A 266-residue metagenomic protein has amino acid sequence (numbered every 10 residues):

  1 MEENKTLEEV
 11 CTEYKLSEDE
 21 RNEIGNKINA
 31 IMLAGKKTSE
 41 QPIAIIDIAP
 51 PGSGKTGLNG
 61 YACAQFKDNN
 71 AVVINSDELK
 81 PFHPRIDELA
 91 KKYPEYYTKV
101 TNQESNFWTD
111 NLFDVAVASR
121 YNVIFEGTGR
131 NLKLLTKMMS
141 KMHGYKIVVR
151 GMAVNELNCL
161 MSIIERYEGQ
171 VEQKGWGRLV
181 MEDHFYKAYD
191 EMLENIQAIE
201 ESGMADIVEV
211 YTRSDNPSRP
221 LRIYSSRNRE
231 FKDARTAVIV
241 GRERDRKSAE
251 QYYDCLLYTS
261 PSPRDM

Functional and structural regions predicted by a protein language model:
E9-L33: N-terminal pre-Walker A segment at the start of P-loop NTPase domains
G35-Q41: Phosphate-binding P-loop
P51: The conserved Walker
K55: Conserved lysine of the Walker
L58: Hydrophobic positions on the alpha1 helix immediately C-terminal to the Walker A/P-loop
F82-E126: Conserved nucleotide-sensing/catalytic segment adjacent to the nucleotide-binding pocket in NTP-handling enzymes
G129-E200: Replace "adjacent to P-loop NTPase cores in ATP/GTP-dependent enzymes" with "adjacent to NTP-binding cores
Y258-M266: Single conserved hydrophobic/aromatic residue that forms the stacking wall/gate of nucleotide- or nucleobase-binding
